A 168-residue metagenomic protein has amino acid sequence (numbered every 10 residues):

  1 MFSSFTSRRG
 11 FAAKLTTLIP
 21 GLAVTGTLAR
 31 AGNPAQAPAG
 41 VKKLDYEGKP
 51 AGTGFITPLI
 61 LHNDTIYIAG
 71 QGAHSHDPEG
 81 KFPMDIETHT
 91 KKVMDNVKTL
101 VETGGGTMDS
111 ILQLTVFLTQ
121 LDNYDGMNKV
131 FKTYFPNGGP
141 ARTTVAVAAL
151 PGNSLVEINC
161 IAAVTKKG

Functional and structural regions predicted by a protein language model:
M1-F2, V101: Short, flexible active-site loop motifs that bind/organize anionic cofactors or intermediates
F2-K91, T119-G168: N-terminal presequence-like segments and the immediate start of the first folded domain
E87-E102: Short, well-ordered amphipathic alpha-helical segments that serve as non-catalytic structural scaffolds within diverse
L100-I111: Phosphate/pyrophosphate-binding loops at sites that engage ATP/ADP/AMP, CoA/4′-phosphopantetheine, polyphosphate
